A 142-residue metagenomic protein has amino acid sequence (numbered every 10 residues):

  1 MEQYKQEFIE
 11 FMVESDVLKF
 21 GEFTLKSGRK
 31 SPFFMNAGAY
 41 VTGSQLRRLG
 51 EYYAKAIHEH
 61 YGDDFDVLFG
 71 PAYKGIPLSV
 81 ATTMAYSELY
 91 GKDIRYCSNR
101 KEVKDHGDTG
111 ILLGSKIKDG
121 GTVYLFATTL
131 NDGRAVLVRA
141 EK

Functional and structural regions predicted by a protein language model:
M1-K142: PRPP-associated nucleotide enzymes
